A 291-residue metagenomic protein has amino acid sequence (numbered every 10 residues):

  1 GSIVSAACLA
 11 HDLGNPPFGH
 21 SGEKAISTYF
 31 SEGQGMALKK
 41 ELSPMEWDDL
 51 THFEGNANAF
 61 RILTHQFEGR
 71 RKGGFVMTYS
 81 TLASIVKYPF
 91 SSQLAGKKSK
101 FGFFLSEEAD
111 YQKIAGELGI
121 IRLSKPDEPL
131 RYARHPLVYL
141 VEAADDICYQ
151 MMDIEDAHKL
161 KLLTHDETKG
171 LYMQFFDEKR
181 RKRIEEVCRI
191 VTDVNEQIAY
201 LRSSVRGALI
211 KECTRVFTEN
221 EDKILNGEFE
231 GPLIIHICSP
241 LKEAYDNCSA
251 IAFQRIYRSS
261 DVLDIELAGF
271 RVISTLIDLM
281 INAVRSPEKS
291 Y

Functional and structural regions predicted by a protein language model:
G1-A6, L13-L201, I210: Sequence-structural signature of the catalytic-core scaffold of metal-dependent phosphohydrolases that act on
I62, S84, Y88, K113 (+6 more regions): Residues that form generic nucleotide/phosphate-binding pockets
T64, Y149-M152, D156, R215 (+2 more regions): Charged/polar positions within long, soluble alpha-helices
Y132-Y139, V194-V205, L233-H236, Y257-A268: Non-transmembrane, amphipathic alpha-helical segments
Y139, A143-D146, L209-E212, V216 (+3 more regions): Charged, amphipathic alpha-helical oligomerization/scaffolding segments
I184-S239, Y245-D246: Long, amphipathic alpha-helical stalk/connector segments used for oligomerization, subunit docking, or mechanical
E219-Y291: Substrate-recognition/cap regions that form aromatic- and gly/pro-loop-enriched pockets for small-molecule ligands
